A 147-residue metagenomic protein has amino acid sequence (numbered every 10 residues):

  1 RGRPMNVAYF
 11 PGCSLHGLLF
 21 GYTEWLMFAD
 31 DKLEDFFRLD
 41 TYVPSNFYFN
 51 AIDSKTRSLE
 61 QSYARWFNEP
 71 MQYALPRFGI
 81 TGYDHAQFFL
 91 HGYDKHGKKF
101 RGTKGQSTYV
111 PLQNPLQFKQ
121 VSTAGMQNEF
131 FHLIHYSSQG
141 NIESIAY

Functional and structural regions predicted by a protein language model:
R1-Y147: Extracytosolic ligand-binding ectodomains
